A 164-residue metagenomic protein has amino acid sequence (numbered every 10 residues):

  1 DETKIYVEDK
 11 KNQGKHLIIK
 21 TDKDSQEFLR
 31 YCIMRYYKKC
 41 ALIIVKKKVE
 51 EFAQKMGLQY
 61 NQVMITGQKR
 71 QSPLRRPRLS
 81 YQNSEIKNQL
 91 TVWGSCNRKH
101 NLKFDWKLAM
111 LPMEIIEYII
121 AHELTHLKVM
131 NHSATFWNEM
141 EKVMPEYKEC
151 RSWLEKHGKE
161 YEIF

Functional and structural regions predicted by a protein language model:
D1-E117, L127-F164: Active-site-proximal or metal-binding-adjacent scaffold patches in catalytic folds
I120: Walker B beta-strand of ABC/ABC-like P-loop ATPase nucleotide-binding domains, specifically the conserved hydrophobic
E123: Walker B catalytic acidic pair
